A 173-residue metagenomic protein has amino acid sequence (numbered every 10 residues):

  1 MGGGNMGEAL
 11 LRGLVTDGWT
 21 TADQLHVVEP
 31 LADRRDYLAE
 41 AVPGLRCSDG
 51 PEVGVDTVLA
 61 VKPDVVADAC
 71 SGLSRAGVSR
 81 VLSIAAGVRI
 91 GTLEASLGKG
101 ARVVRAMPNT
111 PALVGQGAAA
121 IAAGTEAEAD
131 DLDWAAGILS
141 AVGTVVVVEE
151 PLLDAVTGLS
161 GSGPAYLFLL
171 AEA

Functional and structural regions predicted by a protein language model:
M1-C47, D56, Q116, T144: NAD(P)+-binding Rossmann beta1-loop-alpha1 motif at the extreme N-terminus of oxidoreductases
G13, G87-I90, F168: Membrane-interface segments of envelope glycosyltransferases acting on lipid-linked substrates or membrane lipids
T20, T92-R102, A118-V156, Y166-A173: Internal alpha-helical scaffold of NAD(P)-dependent oxidoreductase catalytic cores
H26, E40-R46, G50-I121: Rossmann-like NAD(P)(H) cofactor-binding subdomain of soluble oxidoreductases
R34, V65-V66, R89, A127 (+1 more regions): Short phosphate-engaging motifs
L159: Catalytic, metal-anchored helix/loop core of enzyme active sites in primary metabolism
